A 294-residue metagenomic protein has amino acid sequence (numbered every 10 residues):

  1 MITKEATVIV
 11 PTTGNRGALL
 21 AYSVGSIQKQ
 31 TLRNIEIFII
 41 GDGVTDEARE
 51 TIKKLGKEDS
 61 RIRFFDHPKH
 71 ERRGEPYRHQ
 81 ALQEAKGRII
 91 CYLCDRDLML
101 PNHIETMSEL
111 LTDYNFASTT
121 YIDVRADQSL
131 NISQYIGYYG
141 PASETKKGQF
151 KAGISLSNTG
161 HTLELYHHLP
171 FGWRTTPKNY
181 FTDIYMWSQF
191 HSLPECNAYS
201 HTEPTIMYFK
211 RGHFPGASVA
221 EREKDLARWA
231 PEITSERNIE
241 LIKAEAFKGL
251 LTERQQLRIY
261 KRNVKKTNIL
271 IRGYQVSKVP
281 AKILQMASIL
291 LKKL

Functional and structural regions predicted by a protein language model:
M1-Q255, R262: Nucleotide-sugar donor-binding/catalytic module of glycosyltransferases that assemble extracellular/cell-envelope
K243-L294: Boundary detector for helix-to-coil junctions that initiate low-complexity/charged tails
